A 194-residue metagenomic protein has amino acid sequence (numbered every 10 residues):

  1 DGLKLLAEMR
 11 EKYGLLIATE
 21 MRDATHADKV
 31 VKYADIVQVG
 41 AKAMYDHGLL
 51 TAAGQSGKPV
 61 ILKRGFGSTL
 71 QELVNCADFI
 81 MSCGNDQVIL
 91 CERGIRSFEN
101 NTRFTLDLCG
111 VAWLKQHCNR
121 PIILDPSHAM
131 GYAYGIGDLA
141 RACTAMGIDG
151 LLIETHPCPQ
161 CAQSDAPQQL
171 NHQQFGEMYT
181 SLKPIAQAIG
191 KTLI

Functional and structural regions predicted by a protein language model:
D1, A41, Y45, S68 (+2 more regions): Alpha-helix N-cap and loop-to-helix initiation/capping positions
D1-A34, D46-L49: N-terminal active-site wall of soluble small-molecule enzyme domains
L3-A7, A27, L50, L73-A77 (+5 more regions): Generic structural signal for well-ordered alpha-helices, preferentially at hydrophobic/aromatic core positions
A18-M21, G40, K63, S127: Structural motif
D35-A43, V60-I61, Q87-V88: Short hydrophobic/aromatic-enriched beta-strand-loop microsegments
A41-Y45, A145-Q168: Glycine-rich phosphate-binding active-site loops on the catalytic face of alpha/beta enzymes
T51-P157: Catalytic alpha/beta core domains of metabolic enzymes, predominantly
C158-K191: C-terminal helical cap(s) of enzyme catalytic domains, especially alpha/beta-barrels
